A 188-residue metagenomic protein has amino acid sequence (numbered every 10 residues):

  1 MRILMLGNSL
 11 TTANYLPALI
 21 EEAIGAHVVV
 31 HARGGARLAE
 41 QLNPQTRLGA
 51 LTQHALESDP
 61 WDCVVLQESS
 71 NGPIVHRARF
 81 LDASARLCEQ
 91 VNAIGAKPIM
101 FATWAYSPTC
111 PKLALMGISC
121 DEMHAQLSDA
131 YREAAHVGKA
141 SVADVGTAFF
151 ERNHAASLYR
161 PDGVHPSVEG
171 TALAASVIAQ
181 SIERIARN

Functional and structural regions predicted by a protein language model:
R2-L6, L10-A85, N92: Conserved SGNH/GDSL esterase-like catalytic core that processes O-acyl groups on lipids and polysaccharides
M5, M100-A102: Structural beta-sheet core signal
L16, L48, F80-L87, L127-Y131 (+2 more regions): Stable alpha-helical elements in mature extracytoplasmic
L19-A23, Q90, A130-G138: Alpha-helical structural signal in soluble globular domains
V29, V65, I99, S141-A143: Hydrophobic/aromatic beta-strand patches that form the interior of the parallel beta-sheet core in alpha/beta enzyme
A32-G34, A102, G146: Residues at the C-termini of beta-strands that transition into short coil/loop
E89-I99, A140: A short helix->loop->beta-strand "cap" motif at the edges of active sites that frequently abuts
P108-K112, M116-N188: Catalytic His-Asp segment of secreted/periplasmic serine-dependent ester chemistry enzymes
